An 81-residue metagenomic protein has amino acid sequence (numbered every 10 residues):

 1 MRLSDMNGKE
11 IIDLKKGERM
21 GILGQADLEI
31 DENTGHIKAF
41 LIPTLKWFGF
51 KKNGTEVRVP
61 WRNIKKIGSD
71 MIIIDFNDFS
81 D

Functional and structural regions predicted by a protein language model:
M1-D81: Peripheral interaction segments used for macromolecular assembly
